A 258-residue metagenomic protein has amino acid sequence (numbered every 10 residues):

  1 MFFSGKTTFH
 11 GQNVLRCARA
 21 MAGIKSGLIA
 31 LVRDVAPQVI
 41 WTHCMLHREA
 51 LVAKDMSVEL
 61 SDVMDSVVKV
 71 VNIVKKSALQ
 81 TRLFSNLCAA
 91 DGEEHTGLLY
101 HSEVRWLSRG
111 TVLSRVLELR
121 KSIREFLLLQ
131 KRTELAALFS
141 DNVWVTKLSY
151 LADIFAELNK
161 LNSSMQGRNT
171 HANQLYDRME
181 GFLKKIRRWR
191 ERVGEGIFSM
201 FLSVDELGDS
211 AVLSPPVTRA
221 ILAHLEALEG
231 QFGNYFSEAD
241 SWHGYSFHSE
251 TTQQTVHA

Functional and structural regions predicted by a protein language model:
M1-A258: Alpha-helical structural modules in large enzymes and assemblies
